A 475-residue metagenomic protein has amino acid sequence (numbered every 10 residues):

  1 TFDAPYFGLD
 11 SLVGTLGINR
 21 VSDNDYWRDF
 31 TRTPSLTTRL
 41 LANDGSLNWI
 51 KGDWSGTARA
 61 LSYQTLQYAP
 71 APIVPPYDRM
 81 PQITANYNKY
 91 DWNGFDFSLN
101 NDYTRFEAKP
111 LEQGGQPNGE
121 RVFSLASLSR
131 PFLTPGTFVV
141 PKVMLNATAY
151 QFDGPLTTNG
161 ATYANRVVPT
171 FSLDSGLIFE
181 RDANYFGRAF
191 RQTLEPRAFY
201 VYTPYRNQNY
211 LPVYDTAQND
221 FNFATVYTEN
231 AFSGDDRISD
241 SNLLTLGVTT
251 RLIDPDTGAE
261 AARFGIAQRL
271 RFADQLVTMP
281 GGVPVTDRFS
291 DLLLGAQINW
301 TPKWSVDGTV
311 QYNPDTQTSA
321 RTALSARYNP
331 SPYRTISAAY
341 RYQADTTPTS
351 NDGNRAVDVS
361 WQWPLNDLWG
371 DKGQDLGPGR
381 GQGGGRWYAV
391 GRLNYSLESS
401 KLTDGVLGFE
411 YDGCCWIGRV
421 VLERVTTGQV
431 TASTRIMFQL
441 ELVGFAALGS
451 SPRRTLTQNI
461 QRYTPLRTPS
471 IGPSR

Functional and structural regions predicted by a protein language model:
T1-R475: Outer-membrane beta-barrel proteins and related beta-barrel translocases across Gram-negative bacteria
